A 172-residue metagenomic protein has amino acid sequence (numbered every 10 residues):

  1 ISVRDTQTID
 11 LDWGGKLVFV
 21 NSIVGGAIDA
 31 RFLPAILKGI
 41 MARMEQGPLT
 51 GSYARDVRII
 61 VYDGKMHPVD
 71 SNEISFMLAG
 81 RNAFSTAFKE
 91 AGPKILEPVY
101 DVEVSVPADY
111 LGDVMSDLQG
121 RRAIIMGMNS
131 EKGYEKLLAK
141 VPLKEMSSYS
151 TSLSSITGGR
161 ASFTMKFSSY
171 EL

Functional and structural regions predicted by a protein language model:
I1-L172: Accessory interaction regions appended to the cores of large information-processing enzymes
